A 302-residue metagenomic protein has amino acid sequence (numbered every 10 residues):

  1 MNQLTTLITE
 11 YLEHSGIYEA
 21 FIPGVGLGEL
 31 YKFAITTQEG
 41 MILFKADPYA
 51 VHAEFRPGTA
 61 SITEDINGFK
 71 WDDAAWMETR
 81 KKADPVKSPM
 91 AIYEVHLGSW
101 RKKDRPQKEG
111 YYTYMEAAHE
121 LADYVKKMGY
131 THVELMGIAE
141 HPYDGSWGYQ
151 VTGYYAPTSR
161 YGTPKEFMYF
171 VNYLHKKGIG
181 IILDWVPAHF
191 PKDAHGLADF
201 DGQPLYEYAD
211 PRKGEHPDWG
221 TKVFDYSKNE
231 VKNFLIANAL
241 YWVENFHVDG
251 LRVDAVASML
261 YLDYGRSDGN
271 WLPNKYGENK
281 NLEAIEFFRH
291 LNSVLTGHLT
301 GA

Functional and structural regions predicted by a protein language model:
M1-L7, Y31: Beta-strand-rich binding/interaction modules
N2, E39-L43, K213, G265: Short, solvent-exposed loop/turn segments that connect beta-strands within catalytic domains and beta-strand-rich
N2-Q3, H14, D218: Residues that act as N-cap/strand-start positions at coil-to-secondary-structure junctions
E10: Beta-strand/loop nucleic-acid-binding surfaces
E13-E94, S99-Q107, E116: The feature marks proteins involved in alpha-glucan
P23-G24, A83-P85, V125, L295-G301: A general structural signal for short secondary-structure junctions and capping/turn motifs
E54, M77-K87, H96-K280: Substrate-binding/active-site clefts of carbohydrate-active enzymes
R56, I62, H247, D268-A302: Conserved alpha/beta catalytic core and glycan-binding cleft of carbohydrate-active enzymes
